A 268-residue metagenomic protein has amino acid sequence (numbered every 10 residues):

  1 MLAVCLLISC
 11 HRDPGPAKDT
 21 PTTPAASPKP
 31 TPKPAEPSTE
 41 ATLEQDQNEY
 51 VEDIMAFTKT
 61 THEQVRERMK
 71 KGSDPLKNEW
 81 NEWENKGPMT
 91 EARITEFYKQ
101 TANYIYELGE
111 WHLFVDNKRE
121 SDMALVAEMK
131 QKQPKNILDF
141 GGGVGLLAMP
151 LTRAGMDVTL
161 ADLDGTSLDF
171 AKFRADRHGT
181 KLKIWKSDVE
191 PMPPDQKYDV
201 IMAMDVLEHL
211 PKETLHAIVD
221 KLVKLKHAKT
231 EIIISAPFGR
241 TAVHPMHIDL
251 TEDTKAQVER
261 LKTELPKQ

Functional and structural regions predicted by a protein language model:
M1-L6: Bacterial N-terminal signal peptides
H11, P34-Q196, I234, M246-L261: Conserved N-terminal segment of class I S-adenosyl-L-methionine
H11-D19: Bacterial lipoprotein signal-peptidase II cleavage site
M202: A conserved beta-strand element that flanks and buttresses the S-adenosyl-L-methionine
D205-H209: Short catalytic micro-motifs in class I SAM-dependent methyltransferases
L210-K221: A short, conserved alpha-helix within the catalytic core of class I
L210-P211, K226-A228: Helix-to-beta-strand junctions that scaffold the AdoMet/dcAdoMet cofactor pocket in Class I SAM-dependent enzymes
A228-P237: Conserved beta-strand signature within the Rossmann-like core of class I S-adenosyl-L-methionine
